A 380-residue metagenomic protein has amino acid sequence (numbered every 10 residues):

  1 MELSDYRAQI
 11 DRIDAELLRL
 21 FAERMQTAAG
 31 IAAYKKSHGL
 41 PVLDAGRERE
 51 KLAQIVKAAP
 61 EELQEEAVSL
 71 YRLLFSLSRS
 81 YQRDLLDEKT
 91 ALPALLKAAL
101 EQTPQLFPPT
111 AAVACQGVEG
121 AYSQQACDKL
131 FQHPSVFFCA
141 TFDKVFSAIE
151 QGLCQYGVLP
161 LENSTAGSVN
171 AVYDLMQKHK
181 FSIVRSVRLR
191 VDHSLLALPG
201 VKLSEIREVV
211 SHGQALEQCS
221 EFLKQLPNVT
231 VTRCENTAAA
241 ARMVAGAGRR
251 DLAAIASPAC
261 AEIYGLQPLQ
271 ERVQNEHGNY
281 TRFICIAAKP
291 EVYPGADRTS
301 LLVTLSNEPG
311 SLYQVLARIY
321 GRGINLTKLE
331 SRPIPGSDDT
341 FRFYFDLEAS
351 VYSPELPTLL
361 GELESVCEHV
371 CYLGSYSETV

Functional and structural regions predicted by a protein language model:
M1-V380: Domain-level signature for soluble enzymes in the chorismate/prephenate branch of the shikimate pathway
